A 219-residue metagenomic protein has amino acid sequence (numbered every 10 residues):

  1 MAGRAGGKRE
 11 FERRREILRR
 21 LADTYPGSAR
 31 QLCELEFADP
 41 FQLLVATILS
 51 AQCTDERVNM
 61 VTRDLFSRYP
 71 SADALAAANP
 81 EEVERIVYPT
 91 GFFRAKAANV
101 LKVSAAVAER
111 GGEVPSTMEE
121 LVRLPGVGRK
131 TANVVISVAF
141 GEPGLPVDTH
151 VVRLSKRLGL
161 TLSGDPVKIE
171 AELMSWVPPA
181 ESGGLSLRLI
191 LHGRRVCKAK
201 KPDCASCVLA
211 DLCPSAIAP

Functional and structural regions predicted by a protein language model:
A2-P219: Catalytic cores of DNA base-excision repair glycosylases
